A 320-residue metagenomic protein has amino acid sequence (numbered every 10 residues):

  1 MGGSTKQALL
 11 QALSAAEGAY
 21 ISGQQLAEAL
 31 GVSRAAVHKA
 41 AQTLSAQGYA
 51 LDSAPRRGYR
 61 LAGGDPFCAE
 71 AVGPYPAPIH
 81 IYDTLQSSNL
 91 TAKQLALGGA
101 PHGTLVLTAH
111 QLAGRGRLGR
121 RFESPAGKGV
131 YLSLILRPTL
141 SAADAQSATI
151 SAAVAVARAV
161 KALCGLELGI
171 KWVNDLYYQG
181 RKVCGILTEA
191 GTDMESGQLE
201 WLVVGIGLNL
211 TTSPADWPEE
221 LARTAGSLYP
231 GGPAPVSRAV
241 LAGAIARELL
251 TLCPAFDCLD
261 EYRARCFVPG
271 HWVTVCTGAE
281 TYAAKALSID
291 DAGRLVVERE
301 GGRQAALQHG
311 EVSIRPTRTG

Functional and structural regions predicted by a protein language model:
G2-K161, C184: N-terminal lobe of the biotin/lipoate ligase/transferase fold
G2-S33, L140-L168, Y178-G320: Long, positively charged amphipathic alpha-helical accessory segments at protein N-termini or as interdomain linkers
D52-P55, K171, I289-D290: Short, ordered beta-strand-loop transition motifs
D83, I170-W172: Short loop/edge segments at beta-strand edges and connector loops that shape dinucleotide/nucleotide cofactor-binding
